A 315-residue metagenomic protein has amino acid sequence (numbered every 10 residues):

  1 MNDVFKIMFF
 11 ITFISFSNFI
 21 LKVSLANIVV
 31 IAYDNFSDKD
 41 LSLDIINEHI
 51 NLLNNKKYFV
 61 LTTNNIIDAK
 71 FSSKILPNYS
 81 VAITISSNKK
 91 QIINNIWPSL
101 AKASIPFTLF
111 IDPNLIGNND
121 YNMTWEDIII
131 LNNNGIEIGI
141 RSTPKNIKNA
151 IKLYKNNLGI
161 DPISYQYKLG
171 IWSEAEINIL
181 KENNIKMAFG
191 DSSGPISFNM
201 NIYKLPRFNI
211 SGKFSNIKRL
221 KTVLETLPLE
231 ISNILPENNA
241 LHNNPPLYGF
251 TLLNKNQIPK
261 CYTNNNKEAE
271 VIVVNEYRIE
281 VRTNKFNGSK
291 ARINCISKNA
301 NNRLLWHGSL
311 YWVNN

Functional and structural regions predicted by a protein language model:
M1-F9: Bacterial N-terminal signal peptides that target proteins for export
M8-N18: Bacterial N-terminal signal peptides
F16-V81, T226-L229, N233, K290-N315: N-terminal pre-catalytic segment of deacetylase/amide-hydrolase enzymes
I28-D40, K56-F59, I67-V81, K89-E176 (+2 more regions): Metal-dependent polysaccharide deacetylase catalytic core of the NodB/CE4 family, i.e., the active-site-bearing domain
T84: Generic enzyme active-site microenvironment
I185-G194: Acidic, His- and aromatic-enriched active-site or binding-groove loops in soluble protein domains that engage sugars
I210-L241: Short, compositionally biased P/S/T/A/G/V-rich stretches that sit at domain boundaries
E230-N315: Beta-strand-enriched, solvent-exposed domains that form extended recognition/catalytic surfaces
